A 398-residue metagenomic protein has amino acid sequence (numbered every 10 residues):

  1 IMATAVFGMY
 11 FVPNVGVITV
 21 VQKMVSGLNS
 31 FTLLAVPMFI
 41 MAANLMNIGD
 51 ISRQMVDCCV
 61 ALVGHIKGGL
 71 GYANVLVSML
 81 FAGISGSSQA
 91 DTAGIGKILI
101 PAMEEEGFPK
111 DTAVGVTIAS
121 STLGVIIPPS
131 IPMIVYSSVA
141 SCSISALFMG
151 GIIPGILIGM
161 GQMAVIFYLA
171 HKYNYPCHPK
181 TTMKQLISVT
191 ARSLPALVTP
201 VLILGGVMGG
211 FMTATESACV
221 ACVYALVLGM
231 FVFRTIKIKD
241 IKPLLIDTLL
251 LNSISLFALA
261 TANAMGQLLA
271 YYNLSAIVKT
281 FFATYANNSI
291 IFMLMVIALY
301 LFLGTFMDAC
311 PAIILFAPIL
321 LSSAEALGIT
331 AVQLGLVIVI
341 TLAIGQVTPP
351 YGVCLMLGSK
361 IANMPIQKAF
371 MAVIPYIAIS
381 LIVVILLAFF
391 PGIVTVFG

Functional and structural regions predicted by a protein language model:
I1-G398: Alpha-helical transmembrane segments of multi-pass membrane transport proteins
